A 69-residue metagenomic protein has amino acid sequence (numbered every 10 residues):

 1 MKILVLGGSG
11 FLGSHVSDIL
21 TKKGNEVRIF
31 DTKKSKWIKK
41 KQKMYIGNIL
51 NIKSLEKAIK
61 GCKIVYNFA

Functional and structural regions predicted by a protein language model:
K2, K22, I29, K53-K60: Polybasic, low-complexity, intrinsically disordered segments
K2-K23: N-terminal Rossmann NAD(P)H-binding glycine-rich loop of SDR-like oxidoreductase domains
L4, R28, Y45: Conserved Rossmann-like nucleotide-binding pocket used by diverse enzymes that bind dinucleotide cofactors
G13, W37, S54: Conserved protein kinase catalytic core
N25-K36: Conserved glycine-rich Rossmann-like NAD(P)H-binding loop of the short-chain dehydrogenase/reductase
Q42-I64: Conserved Rossmann-fold cofactor-binding substructure of NAD(P)-dependent oxidoreductases
Y66-A69: Conserved NAD(P)H cofactor-binding loop of Rossmann-fold oxidoreductase domains
